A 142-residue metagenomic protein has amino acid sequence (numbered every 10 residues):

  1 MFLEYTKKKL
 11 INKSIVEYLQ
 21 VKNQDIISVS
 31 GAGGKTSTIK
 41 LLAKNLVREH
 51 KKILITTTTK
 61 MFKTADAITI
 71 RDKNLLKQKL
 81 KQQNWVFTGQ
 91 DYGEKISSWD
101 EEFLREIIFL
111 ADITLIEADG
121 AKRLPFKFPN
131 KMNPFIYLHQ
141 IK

Functional and structural regions predicted by a protein language model:
M1-Y5: Charged, amphipathic alpha-helical linker segments immediately N-terminal to NTP-binding catalytic cores
K9-E49: Walker A (P-loop) phosphate-binding motif
Q24-S28, K52-L54, N84-F87, I113-L115: Residue-level preference for the first positions of well-ordered beta-strands
A32-G33, T58-K60, G120: Short, ordered loop/turn segments at secondary-structure junctions
I39, T64-D66, L124-K127: Short glycine-/acidic-enriched loop or helix-start segments at secondary-structure transitions that form or flank
A43-E94: N-terminal phosphate/diphosphate-binding loop that engages ATP/GTP or pyrophosphate donors across diverse enzyme folds
Q90-P129, N133-P134: Phosphate-binding/switch loop-helix module in NTP-utilizing enzymes
F135-K142: Gly/Ser/Thr-rich active-site loops/lids in small-molecule metabolic enzymes that frequently grip phosphoryl groups
